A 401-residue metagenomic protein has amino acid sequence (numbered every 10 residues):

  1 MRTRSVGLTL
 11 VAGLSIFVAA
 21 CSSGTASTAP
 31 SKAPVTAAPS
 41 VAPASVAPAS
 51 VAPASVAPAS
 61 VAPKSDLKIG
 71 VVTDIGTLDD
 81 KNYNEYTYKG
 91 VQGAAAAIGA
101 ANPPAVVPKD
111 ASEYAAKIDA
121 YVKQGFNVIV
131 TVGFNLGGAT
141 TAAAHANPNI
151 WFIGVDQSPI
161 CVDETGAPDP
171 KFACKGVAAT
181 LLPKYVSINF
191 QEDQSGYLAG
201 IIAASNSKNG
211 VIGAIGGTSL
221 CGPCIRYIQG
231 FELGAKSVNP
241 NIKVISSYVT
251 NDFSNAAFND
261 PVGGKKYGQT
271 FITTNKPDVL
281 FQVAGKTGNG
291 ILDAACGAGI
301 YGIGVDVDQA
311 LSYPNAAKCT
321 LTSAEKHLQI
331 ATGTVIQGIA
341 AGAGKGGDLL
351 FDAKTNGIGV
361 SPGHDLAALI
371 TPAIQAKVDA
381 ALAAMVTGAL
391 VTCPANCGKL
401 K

Functional and structural regions predicted by a protein language model:
M1-V11: Bacterial N-terminal signal peptides that target proteins for export
V11-A12, T73: Alpha-helical interaction segments
A12-L14, G288: Alpha-helical transmembrane segments and their juxtamembrane interfaces
I16-A20: C-terminal motif of bacterial Sec signal peptides marking the signal peptidase cleavage site
C21-P30: Bacterial lipoprotein signal-peptidase II cleavage site
K32-K401: A residue-level marker of the well-folded mature domains of exported/periplasmic proteins
